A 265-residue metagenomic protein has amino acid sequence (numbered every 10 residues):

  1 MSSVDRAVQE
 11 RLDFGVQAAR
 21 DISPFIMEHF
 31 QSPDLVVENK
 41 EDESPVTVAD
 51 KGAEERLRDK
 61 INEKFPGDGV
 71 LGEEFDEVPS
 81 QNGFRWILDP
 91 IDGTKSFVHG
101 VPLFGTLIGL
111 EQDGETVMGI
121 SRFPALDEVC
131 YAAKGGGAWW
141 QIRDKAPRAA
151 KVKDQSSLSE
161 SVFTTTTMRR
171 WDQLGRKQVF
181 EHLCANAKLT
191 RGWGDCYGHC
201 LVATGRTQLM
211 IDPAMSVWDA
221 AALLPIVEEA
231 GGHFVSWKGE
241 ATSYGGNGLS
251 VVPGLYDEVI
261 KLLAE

Functional and structural regions predicted by a protein language model:
M1-I91: N-terminal subdomain of lithium-sensitive/metallo-dependent phosphomonoesterases centered on the IMPase/IPPase/PAP
G15, A19-I22, G119, L223 (+1 more regions): Small-residue (primarily alanine) positions within well-ordered alpha-helices, especially packing/interaction faces
I26, D50, I61, T94 (+6 more regions): Residue-level signal for inorganic ion chemistry
V37-E38, N62, D76-V78, S121-R122 (+3 more regions): Short secondary-structure boundary/capping segments
E43, L126, T242-Y244: Short acidic/glycine-enriched loop/turn segments that link adjacent beta-strands
D50, E54, E73, D89-D92 (+5 more regions): Acidic active-site catalytic centers that drive phospho-/nucleotidyl reactions and related ester hydrolyses
S80-W139, R143: DPxDG-like acidic metal-binding loop motif
K151-E265: An extended, acidic
